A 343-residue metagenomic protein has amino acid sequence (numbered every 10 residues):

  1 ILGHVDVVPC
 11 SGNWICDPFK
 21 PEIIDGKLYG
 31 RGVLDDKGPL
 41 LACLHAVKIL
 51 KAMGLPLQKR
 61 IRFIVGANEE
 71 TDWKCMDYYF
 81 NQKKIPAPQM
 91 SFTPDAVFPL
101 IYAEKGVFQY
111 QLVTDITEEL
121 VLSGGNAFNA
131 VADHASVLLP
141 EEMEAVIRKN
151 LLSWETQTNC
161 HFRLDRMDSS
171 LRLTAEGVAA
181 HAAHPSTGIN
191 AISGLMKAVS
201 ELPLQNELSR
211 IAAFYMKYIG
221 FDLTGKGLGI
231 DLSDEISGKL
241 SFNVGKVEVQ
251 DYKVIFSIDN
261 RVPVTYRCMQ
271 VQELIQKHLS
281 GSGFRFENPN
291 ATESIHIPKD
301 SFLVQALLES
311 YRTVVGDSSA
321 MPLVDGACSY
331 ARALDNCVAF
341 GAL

Functional and structural regions predicted by a protein language model:
L2-V65, T71: Active-site metal-coordination/substrate-binding segment of hydrolases, especially metallo-dependent peptidases
H4-V8, W14, L139, D168-S169 (+1 more regions): Short glycine-enriched loops at secondary-structure junctions
D6, I85, L151-H161, L202-N206 (+1 more regions): A common structural junction motif
P21-I23, L112, F162-L164, V244-V247: A structural signal for short hydrophobic beta-strand segments in well-ordered beta-sheet cores
L40-L50, Y79, L139, L195-V199 (+1 more regions): Buried hydrophobic packing segments
L57-G188: Histidine/acidic-residue-rich, glycine-tolerant segments that coordinate divalent metal ions
E176-A179, A183-D251, S257, R261-Q270 (+1 more regions): An extended, acidic, His-containing surface patch that forms the Zn2+-binding/catalytic region of metallohydrolases
